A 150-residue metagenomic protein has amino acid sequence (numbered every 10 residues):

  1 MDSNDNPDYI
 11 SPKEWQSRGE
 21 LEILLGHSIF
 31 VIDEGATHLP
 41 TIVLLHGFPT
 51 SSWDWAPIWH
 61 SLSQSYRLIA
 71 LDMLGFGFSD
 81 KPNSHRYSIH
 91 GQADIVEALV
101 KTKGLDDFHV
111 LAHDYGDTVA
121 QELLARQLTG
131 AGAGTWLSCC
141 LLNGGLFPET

Functional and structural regions predicted by a protein language model:
M1-P7: N-terminal targeting or regulatory segments adjacent to alpha/beta-hydrolase or S9 domains
S11-L25, I32-A36, A70-A112, G132 (+1 more regions): Active-site loop/oxyanion-hole signature of alpha/beta-hydrolase fold enzymes
F30-F78: Conserved HGGG/HGGXW glycine-rich cap/lid loop of the alpha/beta-hydrolase fold
S52, G77-D80, V119, P148: Short beta->alpha connector loops of Rossmann-like oxidoreductase domains
D54, D72, Q92, Y115 (+1 more regions): Acidic donor-diphosphate engagement hotspot in glycosyltransferases and nucleotidyltransferases that stabilizes
A56, E97, Q121-A125: Short, hydrophobic alpha-helix immediately C-terminal to the catalytic nucleophile
W59-L62, H85-Y87, R126-T129: Glycine-rich, phosphate-binding/catalytic loops in enzymes
S65, T102-T150: Conserved hydrolase catalytic core segment
